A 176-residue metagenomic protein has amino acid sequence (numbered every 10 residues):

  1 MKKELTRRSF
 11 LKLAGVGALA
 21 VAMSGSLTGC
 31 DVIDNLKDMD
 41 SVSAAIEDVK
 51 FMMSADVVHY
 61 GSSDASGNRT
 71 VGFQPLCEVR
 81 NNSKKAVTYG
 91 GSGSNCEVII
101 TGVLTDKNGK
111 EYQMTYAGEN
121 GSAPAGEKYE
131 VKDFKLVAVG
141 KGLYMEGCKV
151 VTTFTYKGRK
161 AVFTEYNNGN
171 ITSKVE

Functional and structural regions predicted by a protein language model:
M1-A18, G25: N-terminal secretory signal peptides and thylakoid transit peptides that target proteins across membranes
L36-R69: Low-complexity, acidic Ser/Thr/Pro/Gly-rich terminal tails and inter-domain linkers that flank the onset of structured
F73-N81: Short, well-ordered beta-strand segments enriched in hydrophobic/aromatic residues
N82-Y129: The feature marks short-to-medium sequence segments in extracytoplasmic or secretory-pathway proteins
G109-K157: Short, solvent-exposed, Trp/other aromatic-anchored flexible loops in extracytoplasmic proteins
T164-E176: Short beta-strand elements
